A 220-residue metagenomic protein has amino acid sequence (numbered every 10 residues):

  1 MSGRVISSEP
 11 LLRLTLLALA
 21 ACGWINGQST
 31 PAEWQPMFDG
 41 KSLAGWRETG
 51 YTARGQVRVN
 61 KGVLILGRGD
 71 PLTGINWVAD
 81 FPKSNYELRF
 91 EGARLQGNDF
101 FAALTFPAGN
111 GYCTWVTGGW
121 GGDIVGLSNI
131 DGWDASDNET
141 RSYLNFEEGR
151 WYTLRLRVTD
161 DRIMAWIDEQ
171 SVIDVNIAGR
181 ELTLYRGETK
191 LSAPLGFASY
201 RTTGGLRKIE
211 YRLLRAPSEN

Functional and structural regions predicted by a protein language model:
S2-T15: Bacterial N-terminal signal peptides that target proteins for export
R13-G23: Bacterial N-terminal signal peptides
Q28-N220: Carbohydrate-interacting regions of secretory-pathway proteins
